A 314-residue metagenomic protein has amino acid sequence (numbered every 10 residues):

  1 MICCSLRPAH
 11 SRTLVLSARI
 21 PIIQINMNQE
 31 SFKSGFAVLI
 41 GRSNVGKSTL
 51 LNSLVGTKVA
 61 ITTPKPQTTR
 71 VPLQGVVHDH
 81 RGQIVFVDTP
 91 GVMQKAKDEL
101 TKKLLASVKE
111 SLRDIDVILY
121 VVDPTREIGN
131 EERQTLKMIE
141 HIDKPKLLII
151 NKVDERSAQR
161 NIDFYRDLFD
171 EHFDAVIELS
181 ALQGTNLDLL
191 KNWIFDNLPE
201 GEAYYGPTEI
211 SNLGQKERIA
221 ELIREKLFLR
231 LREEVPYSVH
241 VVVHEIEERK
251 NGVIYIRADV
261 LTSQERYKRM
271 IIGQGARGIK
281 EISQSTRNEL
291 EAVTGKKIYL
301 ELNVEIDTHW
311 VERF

Functional and structural regions predicted by a protein language model:
C3-C4: Cysteine-centered motifs
A9, V15-A18: Acidic, Ala/Val/Gly-enriched low-complexity intrinsically disordered segments
Q24-M27, S31-S34, N251-F314: C-terminal effector/interaction modules appended to NTPase cores
M27-L100, A106, E110: Conserved G1/Walker A P-loop phosphate-binding module
P66-T68, P90-M93, P124-I128, V153-R156 (+5 more regions): Conserved nucleotide-binding/hydrolysis micro-motifs of P-loop NTPases
A106-D174: Conserved C-terminal guanine-recognition region of P-loop GTPase G domains, centered on the G4
D154-S211: Canonical P-loop GTPase G-domain recognition
E209-I272, A276, I298: Long, well-ordered amphipathic alpha-helical subdomains in the mid-to-C-terminal portions of large enzyme subunits
